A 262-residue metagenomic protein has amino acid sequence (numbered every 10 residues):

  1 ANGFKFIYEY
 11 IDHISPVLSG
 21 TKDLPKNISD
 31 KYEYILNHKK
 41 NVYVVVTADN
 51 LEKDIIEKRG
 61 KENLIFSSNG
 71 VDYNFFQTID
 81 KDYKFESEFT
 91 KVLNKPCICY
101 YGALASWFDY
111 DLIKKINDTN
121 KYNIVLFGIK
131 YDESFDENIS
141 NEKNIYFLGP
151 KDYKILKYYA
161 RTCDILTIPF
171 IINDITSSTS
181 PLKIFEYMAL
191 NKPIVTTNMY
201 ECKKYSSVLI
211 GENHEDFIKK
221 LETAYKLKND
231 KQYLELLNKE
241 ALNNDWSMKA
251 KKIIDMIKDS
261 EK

Functional and structural regions predicted by a protein language model:
Y8, I14, D23-V44: Membrane-proximal helix-turn-helix segments that form the acceptor-binding/catalytic region of lipid-linked
L18-T21, I56, V71-F89, K95: Acidic anion/phosphate-binding donor-loop and adjacent secondary structure in glycosyltransferase catalytic cores
N50, S67-G70: Carbohydrate-associated surface elements
F89-F108, I113-K114, K121-F127: Conserved donor-binding/catalytic core segment of Leloir-type glycosyltransferases
K95, G128, S134-Y158: Nucleotide-activated donor-binding/catalytic signature segment of Leloir-type glycosyltransferases, i.e., the conserved
A105, K154-Y159, L166-M188, T196-S207: Nucleotide-sugar-dependent
K203-T223: Change "using UDP/GDP/dTDP sugars" to "using nucleotide sugars
N229-D259: A charged, aromatic-enriched C-terminal amphipathic alpha-helix characteristic of glycosyltransferases across folds
